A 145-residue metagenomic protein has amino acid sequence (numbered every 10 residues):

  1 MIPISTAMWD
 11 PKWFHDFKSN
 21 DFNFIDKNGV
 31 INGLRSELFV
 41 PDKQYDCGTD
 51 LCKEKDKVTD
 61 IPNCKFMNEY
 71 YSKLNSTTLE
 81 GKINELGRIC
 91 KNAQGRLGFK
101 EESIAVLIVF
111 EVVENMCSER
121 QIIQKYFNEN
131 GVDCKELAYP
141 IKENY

Functional and structural regions predicted by a protein language model:
M1-Y145: Residues lining hydrophobic/aromatic ligand-binding pockets adjacent to catalytic sites
